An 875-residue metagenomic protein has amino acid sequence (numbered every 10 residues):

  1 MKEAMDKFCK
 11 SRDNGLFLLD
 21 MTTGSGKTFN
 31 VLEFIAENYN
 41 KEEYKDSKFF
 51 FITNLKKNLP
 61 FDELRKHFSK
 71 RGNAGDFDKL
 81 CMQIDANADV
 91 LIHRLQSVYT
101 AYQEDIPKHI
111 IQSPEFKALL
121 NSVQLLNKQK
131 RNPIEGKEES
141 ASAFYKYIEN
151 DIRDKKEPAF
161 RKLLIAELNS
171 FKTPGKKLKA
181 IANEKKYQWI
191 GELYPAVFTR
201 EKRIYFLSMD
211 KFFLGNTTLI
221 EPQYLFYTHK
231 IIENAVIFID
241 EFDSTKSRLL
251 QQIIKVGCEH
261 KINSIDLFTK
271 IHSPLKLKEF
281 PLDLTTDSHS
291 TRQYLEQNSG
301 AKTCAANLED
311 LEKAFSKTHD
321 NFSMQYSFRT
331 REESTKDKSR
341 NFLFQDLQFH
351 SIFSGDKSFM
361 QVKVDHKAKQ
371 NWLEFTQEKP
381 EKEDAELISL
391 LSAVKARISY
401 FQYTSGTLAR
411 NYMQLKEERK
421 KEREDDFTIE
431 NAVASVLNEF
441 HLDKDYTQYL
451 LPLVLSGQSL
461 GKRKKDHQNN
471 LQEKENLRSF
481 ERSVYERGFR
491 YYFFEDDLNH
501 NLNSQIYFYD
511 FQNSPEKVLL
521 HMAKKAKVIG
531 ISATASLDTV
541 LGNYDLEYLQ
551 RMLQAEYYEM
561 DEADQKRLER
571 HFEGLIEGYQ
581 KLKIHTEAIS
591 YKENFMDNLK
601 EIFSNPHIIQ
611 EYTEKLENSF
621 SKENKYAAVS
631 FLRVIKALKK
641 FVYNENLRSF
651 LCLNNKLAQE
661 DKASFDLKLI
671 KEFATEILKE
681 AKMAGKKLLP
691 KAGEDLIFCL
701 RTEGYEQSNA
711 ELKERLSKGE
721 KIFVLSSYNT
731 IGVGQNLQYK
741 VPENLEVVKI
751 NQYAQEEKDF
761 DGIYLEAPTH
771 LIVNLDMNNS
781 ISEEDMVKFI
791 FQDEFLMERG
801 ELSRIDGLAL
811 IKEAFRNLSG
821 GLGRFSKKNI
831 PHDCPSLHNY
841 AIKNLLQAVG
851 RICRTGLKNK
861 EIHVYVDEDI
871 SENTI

Functional and structural regions predicted by a protein language model:
M1-D13, L32, Q512-L520: Pre-Walker A adenine-sensing motif
K10-L19, K45-F49, E201-R203, A526-K527 (+2 more regions): Pre-Walker A (Motif I) flank of P-loop NTPase domains
R12-F34: Walker A/P-loop
L16, I35-P60, E233-A235, E645: Conserved SF1/SF2 helicase motif Ia
E33-N40, E63-L64, A182-R203, L207-K444 (+5 more regions): Signature of the SF2 helicase/ATPase Hel1-core->accessory helical subdomain module
S47-D62, A627, V634-L669: Conserved strand-helix element at the start of the C-terminal RecA-like helicase core
N54-R203, T285, H289-H350, K357-K369 (+3 more regions): A substrate-engagement module of RecA-like helicase motors
Q188-R203, E676-L725, L737-K740: Conserved motor-coupling elements within RecA-like helicase/translocase cores
